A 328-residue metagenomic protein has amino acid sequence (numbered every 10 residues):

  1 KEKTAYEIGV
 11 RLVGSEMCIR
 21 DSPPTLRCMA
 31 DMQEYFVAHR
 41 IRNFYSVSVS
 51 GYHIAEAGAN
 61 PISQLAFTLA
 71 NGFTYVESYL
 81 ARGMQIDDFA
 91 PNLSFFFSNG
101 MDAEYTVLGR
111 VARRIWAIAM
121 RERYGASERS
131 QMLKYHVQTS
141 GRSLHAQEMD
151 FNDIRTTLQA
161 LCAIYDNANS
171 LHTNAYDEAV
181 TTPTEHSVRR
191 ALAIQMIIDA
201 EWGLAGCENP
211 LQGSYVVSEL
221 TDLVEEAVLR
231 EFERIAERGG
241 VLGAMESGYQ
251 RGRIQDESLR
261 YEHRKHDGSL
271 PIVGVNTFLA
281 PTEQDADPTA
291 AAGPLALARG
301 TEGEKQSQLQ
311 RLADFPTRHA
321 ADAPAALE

Functional and structural regions predicted by a protein language model:
E2-I19: Single conserved hydrophobic/aromatic residue that forms the stacking wall/gate of nucleotide- or nucleobase-binding
E7, E56-G58, A103-T106, L144-Q147 (+1 more regions): A generic structural signal for short coil/turn motifs at secondary-structure boundaries
D21-M84, I154-F232: Mobile "lid/hinge" segments at catalytic clefts and subdomain interfaces of large enzymes
P23, I62-I86, A90-I154, E233: Gly/Pro-rich turn-and-neighbor structural signature
H39-V47, A81-N92, R121-L133, S170 (+3 more regions): Flexible, glycine/charged-enriched surface loops at secondary-structure junctions
V47-Y52, F96-G100, H136-S140, T156 (+6 more regions): Generic beta-strand/beta-sheet core signal
D150-L161, A323-E328: Short, hydrophobic/aliphatic alpha-helical segments
A193-M196, A200-E328: Flexible, glycine-rich loop/tail regions that form catalytic "lids" or insertion modules at the edges of active sites
